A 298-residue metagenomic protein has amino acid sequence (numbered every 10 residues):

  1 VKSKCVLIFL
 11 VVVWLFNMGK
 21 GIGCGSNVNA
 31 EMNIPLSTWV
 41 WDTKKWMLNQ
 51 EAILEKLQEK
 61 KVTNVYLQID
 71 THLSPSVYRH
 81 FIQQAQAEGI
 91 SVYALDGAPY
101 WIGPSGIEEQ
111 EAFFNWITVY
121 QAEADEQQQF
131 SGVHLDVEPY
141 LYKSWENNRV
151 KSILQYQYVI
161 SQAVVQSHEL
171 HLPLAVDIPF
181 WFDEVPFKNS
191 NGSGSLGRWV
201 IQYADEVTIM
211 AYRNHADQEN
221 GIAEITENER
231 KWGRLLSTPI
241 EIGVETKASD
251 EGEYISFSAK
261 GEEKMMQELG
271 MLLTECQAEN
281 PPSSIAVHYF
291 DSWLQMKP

Functional and structural regions predicted by a protein language model:
K4-G25: Sec-dependent N-terminal signal peptides of Gram-positive bacterial secreted proteins and lipoproteins
G25-K60, Q68, V176-F180, V287-S292: Boundary/entry segment of secreted carbohydrate-active catalytic domains
I34-V40, V65-L67, V92-L95, V133-L135 (+4 more regions): Hydrophobic faces of well-ordered beta-strands that scaffold small-molecule active sites in alpha/beta enzyme cores
W39-W41, Y93-Y100, Y156-S193, S237-S249 (+1 more regions): Aromatic-lined carbohydrate-recognition surfaces of secreted/lumenal glycan-active proteins
D42-Q58, E108-A124, K188-V200, E263-C276: Short, acidic/polar
T43-W46, D70-Q155, E262-M266: Substrate-binding cleft of extracellular glycoside hydrolase catalytic domains
V62, L67, G192-I222: Aromatic- and acid-rich polysaccharide-binding/catalytic face of secreted or lumenal carbohydrate-active enzymes
Y212-H215, L236-P298: Substrate-binding cleft of secreted/luminal carbohydrate-active enzymes
